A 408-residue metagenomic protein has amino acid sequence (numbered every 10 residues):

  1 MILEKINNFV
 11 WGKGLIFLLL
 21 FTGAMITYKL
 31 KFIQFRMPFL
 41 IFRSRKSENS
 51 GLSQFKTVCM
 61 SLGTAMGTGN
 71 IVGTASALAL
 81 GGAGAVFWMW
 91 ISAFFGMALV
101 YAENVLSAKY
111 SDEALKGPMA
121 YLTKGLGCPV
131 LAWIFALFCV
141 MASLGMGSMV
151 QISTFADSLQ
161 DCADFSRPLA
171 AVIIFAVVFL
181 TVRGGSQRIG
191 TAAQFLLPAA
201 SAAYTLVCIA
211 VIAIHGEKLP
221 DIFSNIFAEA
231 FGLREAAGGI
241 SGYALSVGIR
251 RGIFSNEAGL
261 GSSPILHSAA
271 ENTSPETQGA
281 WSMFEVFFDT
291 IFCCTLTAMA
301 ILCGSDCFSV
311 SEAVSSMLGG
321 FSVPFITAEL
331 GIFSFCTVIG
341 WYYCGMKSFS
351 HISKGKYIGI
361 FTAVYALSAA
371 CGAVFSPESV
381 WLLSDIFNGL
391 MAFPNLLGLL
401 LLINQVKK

Functional and structural regions predicted by a protein language model:
M1-T68, L78-G84, G96, A213 (+1 more regions): N-terminal alpha-helical transmembrane segments of multi-pass membrane transport and channel/translocase proteins
G14, L30-Q34, G69-T74, A83 (+6 more regions): Transmembrane helix-loop junctions in multi-pass membrane proteins
L18-F39, S153-L159, F165-I214, L219 (+3 more regions): Membrane-interface loop-to-helix entry segments
T22-T27, S92-D112, M119, T123-S153 (+2 more regions): Helix-loop-helix module between adjacent transmembrane segments
F32-S53, S76-L78, G82-V86, A98-L126 (+3 more regions): Flexible loop linkers connecting adjacent transmembrane helices in multi-pass alpha-helical membrane transporters
N49-L80, E113-M119, V140, I240-F287: Alpha-helical membrane segments and immediately flanking helix-loop junctions that form or couple to the substrate/ion
N49-Q54, G82-M89, A120-K124, P129-F135 (+3 more regions): Membrane-interface alpha-helices at helix entry/exit sites of multi-pass transporters
T57-L115, K124-G125, G279-C303: Membrane-interface helix-loop-helix modules in multi-pass membrane proteins
